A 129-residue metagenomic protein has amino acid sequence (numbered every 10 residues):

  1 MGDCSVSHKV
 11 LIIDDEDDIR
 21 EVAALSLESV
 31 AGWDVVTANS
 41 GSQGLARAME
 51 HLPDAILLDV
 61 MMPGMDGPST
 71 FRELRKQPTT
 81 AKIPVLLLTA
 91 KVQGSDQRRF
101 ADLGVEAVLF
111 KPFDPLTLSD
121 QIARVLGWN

Functional and structural regions predicted by a protein language model:
D17-V36: Two-component/phosphorelay signaling modules centered on CheY-like receiver
T37-A55: Acidic, metal-coordinating helix/loop segments flanking the phosphotransfer/catalytic sites of two-component signaling
L58-D59: Active-site T/S-Asp motif of two-component receiver
M62: Receiver (REC) domain active-site loop signature in two-component systems and cognate sites in sensor histidine kinases
F113-I122: C-terminal output helix
